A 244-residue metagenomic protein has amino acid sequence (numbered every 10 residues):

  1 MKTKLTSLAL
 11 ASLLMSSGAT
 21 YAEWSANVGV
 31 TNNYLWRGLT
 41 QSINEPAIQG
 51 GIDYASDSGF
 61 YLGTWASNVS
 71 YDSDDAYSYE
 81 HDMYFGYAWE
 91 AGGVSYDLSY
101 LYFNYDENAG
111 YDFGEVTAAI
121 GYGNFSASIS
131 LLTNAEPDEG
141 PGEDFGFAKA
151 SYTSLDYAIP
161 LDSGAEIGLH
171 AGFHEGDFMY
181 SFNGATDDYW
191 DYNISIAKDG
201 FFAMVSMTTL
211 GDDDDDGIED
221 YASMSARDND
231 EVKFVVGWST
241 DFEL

Functional and structural regions predicted by a protein language model:
K2-A9, L13, S17-L244: Outer-membrane beta-barrel proteins
